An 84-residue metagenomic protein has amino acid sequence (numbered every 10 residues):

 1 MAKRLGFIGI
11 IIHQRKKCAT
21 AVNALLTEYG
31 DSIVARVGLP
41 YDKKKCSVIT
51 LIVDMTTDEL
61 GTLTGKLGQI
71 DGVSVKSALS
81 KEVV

Functional and structural regions predicted by a protein language model:
M1-V84: Long, contiguous binding/interaction regions
